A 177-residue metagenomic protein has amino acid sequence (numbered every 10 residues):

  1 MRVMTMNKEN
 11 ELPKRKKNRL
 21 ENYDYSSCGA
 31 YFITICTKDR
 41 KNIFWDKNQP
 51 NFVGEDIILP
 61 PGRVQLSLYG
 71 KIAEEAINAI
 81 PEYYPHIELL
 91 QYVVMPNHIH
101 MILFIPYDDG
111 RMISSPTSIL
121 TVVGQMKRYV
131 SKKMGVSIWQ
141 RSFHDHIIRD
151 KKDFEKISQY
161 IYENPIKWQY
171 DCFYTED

Functional and structural regions predicted by a protein language model:
M1-D177: Short catalytic/metal-binding and nucleic-acid-binding patches
